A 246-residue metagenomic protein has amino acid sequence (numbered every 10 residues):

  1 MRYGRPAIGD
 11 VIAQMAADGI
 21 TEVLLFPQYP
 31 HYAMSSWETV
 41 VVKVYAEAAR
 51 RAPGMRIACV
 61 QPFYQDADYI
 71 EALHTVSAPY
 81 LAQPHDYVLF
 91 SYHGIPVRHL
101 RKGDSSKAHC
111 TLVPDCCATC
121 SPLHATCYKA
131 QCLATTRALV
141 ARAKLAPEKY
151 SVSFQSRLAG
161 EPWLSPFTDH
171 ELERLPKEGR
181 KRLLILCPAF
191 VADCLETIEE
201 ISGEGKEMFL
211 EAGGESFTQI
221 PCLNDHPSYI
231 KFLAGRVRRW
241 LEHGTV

Functional and structural regions predicted by a protein language model:
M1-V246: Extended amphipathic ligand-handling, pore-lining, and cofactor/metal-binding catalytic surfaces
